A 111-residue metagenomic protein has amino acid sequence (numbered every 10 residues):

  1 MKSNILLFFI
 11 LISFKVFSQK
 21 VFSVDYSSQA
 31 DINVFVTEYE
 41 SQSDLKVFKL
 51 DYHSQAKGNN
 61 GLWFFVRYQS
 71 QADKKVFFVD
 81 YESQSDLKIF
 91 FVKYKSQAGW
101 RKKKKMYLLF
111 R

Functional and structural regions predicted by a protein language model:
M1-I5: Positively charged n-region of N-terminal signal peptides that target proteins for export
Q19-R111: Repetitive, compositionally biased segments used for assembly/scaffolding
